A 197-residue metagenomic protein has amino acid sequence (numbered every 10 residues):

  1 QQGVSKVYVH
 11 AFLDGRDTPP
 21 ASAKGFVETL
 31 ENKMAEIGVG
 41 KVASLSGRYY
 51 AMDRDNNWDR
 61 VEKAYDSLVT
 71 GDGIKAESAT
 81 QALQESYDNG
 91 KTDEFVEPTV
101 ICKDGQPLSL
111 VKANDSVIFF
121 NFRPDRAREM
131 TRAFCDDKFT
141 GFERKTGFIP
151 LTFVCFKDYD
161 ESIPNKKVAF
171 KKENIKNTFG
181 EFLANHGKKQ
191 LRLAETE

Functional and structural regions predicted by a protein language model:
Q1-E197: …; additionally, a secondary subgroup of soluble metalloenzymes is captured
